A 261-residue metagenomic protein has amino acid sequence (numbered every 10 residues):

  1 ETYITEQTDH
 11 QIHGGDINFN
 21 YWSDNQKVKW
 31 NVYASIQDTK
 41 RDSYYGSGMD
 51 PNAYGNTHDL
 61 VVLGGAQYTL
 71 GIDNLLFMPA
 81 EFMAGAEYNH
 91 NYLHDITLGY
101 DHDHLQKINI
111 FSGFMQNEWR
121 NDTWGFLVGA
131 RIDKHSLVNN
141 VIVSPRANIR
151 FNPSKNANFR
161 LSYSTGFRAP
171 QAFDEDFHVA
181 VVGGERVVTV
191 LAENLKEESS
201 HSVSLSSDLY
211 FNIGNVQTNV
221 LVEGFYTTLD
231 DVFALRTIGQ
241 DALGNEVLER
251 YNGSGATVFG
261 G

Functional and structural regions predicted by a protein language model:
E1, D9, Q217-T218: Membrane-proximal, glycine/serine-rich, low-complexity loop/turn segments characteristic of large bacterial
E1-T5, S35, R41-P51, H94-H102 (+5 more regions): Outer-membrane beta-barrel translocator domains and adjoining extracellular loop/strand segments of Gram-negative
E6-N139, L221-G224, G261: Face-selective signature of the C-terminal outer-membrane beta-barrel domain
G14, V190-A192, L248: Short, solvent-exposed beta-strand edge segments and adjacent coil->beta transition regions
K27-S43, R160, N194-T257: Membrane-embedded beta-barrel scaffold of Gram-negative outer-membrane proteins
G71, A84, A192, N252-G253: Poly-acidic low-complexity segments
F77-E81, E87, I96, D101-T228: Structural signature of Gram-negative outer-membrane beta-barrels, strongest in the C-terminal barrel of TonB-dependent
